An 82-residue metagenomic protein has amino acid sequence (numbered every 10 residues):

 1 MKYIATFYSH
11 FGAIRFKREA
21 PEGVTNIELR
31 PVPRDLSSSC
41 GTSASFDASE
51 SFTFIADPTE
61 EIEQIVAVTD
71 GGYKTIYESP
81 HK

Functional and structural regions predicted by a protein language model:
M1-A13: A contiguous binding-surface segment within folded domains or other stable secondary-structure elements
M1-I4, T25-D47: Amphipathic, hydrophobic secondary-structure cores in small proteins
S9-G12, S45-S51: Helix N-cap motif at beta-to-alpha junctions
H10-N26: Short amphipathic alpha-helix segments
K17-A20, S37, E50: Intrinsically disordered, low-complexity segments used for protein-protein interactions
E22, S37, P58-E61: A generic structural signal for short, non-catalytic loop/turn and secondary-structure boundary residues
A48-K82: C-terminal structural segments of small proteins and small subunits
